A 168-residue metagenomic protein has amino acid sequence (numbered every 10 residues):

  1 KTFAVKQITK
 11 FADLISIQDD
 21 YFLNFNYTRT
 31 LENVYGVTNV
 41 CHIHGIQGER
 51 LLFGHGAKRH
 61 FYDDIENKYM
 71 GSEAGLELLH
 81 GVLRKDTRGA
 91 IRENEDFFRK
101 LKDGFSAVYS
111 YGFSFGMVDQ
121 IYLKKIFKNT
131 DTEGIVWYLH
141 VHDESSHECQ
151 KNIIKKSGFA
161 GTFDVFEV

Functional and structural regions predicted by a protein language model:
K1-G81: Extended, H/D-rich, highly charged conserved domains that either
F3, D19-F22, T87-G89, G116-V118: A short linear-motif detector with a strong N-terminal bias
F3-A12, L83-K100: A Trp-anchored, charged/polar loop motif used as the substrate-binding/catalytic surface of acyl/ester-handling
V5-I8, I15, V34-V40, V82 (+5 more regions): Extended aliphatic helical segments
F61-Y69, L83-R88, E148-S157: Noncatalytic linker/hinge segments flanking ATPase motor cores
K68-I91, K102-G116: Acidic/glycine-enriched edge-of-secondary-structure segments
E93-V168: SIR2/sirtuin-family catalytic core signature
